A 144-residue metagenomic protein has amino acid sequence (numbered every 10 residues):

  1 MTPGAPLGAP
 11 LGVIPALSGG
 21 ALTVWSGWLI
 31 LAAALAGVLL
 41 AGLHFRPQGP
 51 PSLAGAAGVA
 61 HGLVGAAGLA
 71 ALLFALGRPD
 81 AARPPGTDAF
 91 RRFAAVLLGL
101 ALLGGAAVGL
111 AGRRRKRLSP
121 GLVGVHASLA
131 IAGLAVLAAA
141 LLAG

Functional and structural regions predicted by a protein language model:
T2-G4, L11-G144: Membrane-embedded alpha-helical bundles that constitute the cytochrome b-like, heme-associated redox core of multi-pass
